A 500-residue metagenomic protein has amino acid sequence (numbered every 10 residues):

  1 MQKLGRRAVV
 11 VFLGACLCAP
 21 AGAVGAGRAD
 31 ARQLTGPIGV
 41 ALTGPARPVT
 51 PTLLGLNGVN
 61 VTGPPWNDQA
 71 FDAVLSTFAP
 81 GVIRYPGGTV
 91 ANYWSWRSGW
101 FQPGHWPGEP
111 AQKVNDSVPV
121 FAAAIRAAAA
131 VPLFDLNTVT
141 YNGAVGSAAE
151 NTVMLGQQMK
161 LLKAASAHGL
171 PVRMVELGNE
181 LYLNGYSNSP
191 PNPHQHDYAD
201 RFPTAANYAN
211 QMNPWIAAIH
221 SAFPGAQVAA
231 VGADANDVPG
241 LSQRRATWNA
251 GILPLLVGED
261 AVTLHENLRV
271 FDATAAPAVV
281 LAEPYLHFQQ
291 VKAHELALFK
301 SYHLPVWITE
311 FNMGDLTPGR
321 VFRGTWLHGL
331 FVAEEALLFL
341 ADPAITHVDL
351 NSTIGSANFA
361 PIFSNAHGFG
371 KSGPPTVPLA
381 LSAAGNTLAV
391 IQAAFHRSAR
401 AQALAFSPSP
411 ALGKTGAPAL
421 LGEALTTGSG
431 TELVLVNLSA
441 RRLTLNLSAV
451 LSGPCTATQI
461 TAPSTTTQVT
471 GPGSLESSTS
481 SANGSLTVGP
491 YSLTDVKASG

Functional and structural regions predicted by a protein language model:
Q2-A29: Secretory targeting and sorting signals
Q33-G251: N-terminal catalytic cores of secreted or lumenal carbohydrate-active enzymes
L56, A79, L161, V175 (+7 more regions): Conserved, mostly hydrophobic/aromatic
Q158-L161, T204-E335: Noncatalytic carbohydrate-binding groove/subsite architecture in carbohydrate-active enzymes
I308-L420: Aromatic/acidic polysaccharide-binding cleft in carbohydrate-active enzymes
K414-G453, Y491: Carbohydrate-binding surface patches
V450-V469: Solvent-exposed beta-hairpin/edge-strand motifs
G473-G500: C-terminal beta-strand-rich structural cap/linker in extracellular carbohydrate-active enzymes
